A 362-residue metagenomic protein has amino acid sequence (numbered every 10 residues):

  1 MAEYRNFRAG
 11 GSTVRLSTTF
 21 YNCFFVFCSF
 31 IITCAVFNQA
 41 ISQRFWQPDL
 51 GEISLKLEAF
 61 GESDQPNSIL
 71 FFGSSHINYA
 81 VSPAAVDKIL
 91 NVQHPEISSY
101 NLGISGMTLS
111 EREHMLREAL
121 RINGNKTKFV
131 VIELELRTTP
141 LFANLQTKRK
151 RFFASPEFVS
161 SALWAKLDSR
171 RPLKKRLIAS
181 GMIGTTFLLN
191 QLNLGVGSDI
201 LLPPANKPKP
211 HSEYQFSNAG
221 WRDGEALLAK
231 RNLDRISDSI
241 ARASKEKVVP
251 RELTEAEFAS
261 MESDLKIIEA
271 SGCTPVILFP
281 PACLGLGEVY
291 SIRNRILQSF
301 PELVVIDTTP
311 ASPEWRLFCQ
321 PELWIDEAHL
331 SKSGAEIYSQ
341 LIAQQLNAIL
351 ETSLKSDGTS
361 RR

Functional and structural regions predicted by a protein language model:
M1-T18: N-terminal Lys/Arg-rich, disordered targeting/topogenic segments
Y21-A40: Hydrophobic membrane-insertion alpha-helices, especially the h-region of bacterial N-terminal signal peptides
I41-A59: Alpha-helical transmembrane signal-anchor/signal-peptide segments
F72, H76-L167: Membrane-embedded segments
Y79, G106-E111, R251-E257, P281-V289: Acidic-and-aromatic substrate-binding clefts and catalytic sites of carbohydrate-active enzymes
T147-I267, G358-R362: Secreted/periplasmic serine-hydrolase-like ester/acetyl group-modifying domain
Q191, I200, E262-V289: Active-site segments of SGNH/GDSL-like serine hydrolases that catalyze O-acetyl group transfer/hydrolysis on lipids
V289-G358: C-terminal regions of proteins
